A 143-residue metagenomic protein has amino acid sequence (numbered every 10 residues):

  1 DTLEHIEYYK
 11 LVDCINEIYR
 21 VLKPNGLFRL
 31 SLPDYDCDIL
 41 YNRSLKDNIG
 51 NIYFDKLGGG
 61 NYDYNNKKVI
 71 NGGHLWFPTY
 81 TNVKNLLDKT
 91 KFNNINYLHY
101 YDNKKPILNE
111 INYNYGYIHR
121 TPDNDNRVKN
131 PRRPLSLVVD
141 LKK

Functional and structural regions predicted by a protein language model:
D1-H5: Short catalytic micro-motifs in class I SAM-dependent methyltransferases
Y8-K23, L27-K142: S-adenosyl-L-methionine-dependent methyltransferase catalytic module, highlighting the catalytic core
